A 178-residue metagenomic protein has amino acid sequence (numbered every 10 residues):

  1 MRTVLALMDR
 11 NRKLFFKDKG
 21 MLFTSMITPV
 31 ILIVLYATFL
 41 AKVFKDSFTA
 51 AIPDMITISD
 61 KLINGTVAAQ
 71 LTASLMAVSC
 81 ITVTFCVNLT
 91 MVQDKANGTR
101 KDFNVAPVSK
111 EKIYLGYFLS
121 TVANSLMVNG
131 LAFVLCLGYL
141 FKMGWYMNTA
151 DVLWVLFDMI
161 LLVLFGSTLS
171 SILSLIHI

Functional and structural regions predicted by a protein language model:
M1-M8, G166: Short, membrane-interfacial amphipathic segments enriched in basic
R2-L5, G20-T24, A69-A73, A150-D158: Alpha-helical transmembrane segments of integral membrane proteins
L14-S47, V67-C86, L126-N129: Hydrophobic alpha-helical transmembrane segments of multi-pass membrane transport/permease proteins
I27, R100, I113-V122: Short hydrophobic alpha-helical segments within the ABC transporter permease transmembrane module
F48-I63: Perimembrane loop-to-helix junctions flanking transmembrane segments
L62-Q93, D158-S171: Hydrophobic alpha-helical transmembrane segments of membrane proteins
T84-V108: Transmembrane helix boundary and interhelical loop/hinge segments in multi-pass membrane proteins
K110, F118-H177: Alpha-helical transmembrane segments and their short interhelical loops
